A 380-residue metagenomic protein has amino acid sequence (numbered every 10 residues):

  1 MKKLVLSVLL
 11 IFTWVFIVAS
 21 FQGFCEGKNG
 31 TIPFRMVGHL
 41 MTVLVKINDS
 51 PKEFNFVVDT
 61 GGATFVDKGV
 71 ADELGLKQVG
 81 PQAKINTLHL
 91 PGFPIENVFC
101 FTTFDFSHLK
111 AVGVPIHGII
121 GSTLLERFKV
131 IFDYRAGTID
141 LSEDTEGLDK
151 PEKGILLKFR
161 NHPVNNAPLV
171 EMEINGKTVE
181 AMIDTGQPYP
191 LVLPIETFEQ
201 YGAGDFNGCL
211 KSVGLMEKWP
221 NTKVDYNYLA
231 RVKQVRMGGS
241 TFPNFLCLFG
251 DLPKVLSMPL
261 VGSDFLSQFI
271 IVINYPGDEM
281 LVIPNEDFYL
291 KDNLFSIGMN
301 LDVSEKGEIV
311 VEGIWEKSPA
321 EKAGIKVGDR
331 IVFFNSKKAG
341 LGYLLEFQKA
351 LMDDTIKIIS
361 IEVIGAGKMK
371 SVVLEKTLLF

Functional and structural regions predicted by a protein language model:
M1-L4: Positively charged n-region of N-terminal signal peptides that target proteins for export
S7-S20: Bacterial N-terminal signal peptides
S20-F380: Pepsin/retropepsin-fold aspartyl endopeptidases
